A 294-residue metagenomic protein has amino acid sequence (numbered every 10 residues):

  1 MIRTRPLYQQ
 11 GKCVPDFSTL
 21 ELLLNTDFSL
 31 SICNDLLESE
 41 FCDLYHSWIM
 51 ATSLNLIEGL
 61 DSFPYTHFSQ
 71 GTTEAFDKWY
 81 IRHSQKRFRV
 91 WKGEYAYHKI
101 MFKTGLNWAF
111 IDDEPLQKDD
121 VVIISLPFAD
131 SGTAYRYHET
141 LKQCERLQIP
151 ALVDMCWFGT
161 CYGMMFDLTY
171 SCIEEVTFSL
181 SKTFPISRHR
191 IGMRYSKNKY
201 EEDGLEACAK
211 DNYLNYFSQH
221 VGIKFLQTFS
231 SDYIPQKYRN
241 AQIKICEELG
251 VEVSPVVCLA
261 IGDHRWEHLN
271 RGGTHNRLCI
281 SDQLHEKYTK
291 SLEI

Functional and structural regions predicted by a protein language model:
M1-I294: PLP-dependent class I/II
